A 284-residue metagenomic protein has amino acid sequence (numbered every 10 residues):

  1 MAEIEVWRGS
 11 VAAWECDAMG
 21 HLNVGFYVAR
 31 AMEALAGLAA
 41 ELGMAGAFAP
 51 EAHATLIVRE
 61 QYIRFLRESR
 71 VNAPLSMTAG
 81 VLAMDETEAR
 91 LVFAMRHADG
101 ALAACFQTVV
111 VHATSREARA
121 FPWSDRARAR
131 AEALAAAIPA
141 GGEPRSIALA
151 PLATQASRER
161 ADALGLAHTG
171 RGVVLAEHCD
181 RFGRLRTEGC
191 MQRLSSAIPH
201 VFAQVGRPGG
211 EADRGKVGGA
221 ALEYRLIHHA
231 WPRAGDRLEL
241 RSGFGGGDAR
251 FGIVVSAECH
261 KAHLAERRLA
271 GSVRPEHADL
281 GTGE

Functional and structural regions predicted by a protein language model:
M1-R59, V111-E223, G281-E284: Hot-dog-fold acyl-thioester-processing enzymes
E3-W7, R64-P74, T78-A153, A230-R237 (+1 more regions): HotDog/MaoC-like acyl-thioester-processing domains
Q61-R64, E223-I227: Short alpha-helix capping/helix-loop boundary micro-motifs
